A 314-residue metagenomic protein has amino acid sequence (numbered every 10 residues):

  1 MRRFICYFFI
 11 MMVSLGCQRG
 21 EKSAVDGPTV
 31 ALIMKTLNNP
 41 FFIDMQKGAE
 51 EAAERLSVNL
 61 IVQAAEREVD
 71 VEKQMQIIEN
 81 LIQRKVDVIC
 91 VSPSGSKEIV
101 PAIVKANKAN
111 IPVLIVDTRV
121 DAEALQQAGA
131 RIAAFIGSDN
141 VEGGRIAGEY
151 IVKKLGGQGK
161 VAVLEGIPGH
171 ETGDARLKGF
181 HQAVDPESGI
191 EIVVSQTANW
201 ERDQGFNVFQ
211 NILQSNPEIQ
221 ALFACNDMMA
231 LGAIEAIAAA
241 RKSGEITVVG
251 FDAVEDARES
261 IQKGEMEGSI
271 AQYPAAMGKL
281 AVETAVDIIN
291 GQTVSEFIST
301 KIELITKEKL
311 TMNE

Functional and structural regions predicted by a protein language model:
C17-G20: Bacterial signal peptide processing site
V25, V30, Q74, A134-V161 (+3 more regions): Hydrophobic alpha-helical segments within soluble ligand-binding/sensing domains
A31-G48, A52, L56, I61-I78 (+6 more regions): Extracytoplasmic "Venus flytrap"
F41-R55, G143-A147, E171-I190, Q204 (+3 more regions): Short, solvent-exposed amphipathic alpha-helices that sit in or adjacent to ligand/effector-binding or catalytic
E72-D121, S138, D227-A230: Beta-alpha junction/loop-to-helix N-cap segments that form part of ligand/metal-binding clefts
P93-K108, F180, V193-V194, A198-E259: Hydrophobic alpha-helical
P101-E142, K153, K160, V254-Q262: Flexible loop/hinge segments that line or gate small-molecule binding clefts
L164, P168, T172, A183-V184 (+1 more regions): Hinge/cleft segment of the Venus flytrap/periplasmic-binding protein
